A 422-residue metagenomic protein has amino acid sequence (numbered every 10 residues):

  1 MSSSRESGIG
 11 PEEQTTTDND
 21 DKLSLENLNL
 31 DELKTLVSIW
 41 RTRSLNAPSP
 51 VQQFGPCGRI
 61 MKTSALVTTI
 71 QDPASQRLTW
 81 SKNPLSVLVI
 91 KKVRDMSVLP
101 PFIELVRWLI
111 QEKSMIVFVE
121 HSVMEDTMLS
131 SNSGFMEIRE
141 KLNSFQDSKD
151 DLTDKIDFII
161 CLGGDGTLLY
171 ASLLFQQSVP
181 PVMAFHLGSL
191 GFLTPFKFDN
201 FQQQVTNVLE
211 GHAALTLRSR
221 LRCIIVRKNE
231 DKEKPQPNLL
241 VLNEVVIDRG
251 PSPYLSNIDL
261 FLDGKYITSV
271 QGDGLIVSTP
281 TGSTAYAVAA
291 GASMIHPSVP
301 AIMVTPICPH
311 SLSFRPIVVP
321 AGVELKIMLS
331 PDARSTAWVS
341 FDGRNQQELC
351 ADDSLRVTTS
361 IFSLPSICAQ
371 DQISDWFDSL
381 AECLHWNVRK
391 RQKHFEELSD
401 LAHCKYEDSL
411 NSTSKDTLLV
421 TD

Functional and structural regions predicted by a protein language model:
M1-F158, D199-L242, I247-P253, F261-S269 (+3 more regions): N-terminal low-complexity/intrinsically disordered extensions
V89, C161, V277: Redox-cofactor binding/interface segments in oxidoreductases and associated redox assembly factors
V93-R94, D165-T167, L190, T281-S283: Short glycine-rich anion-binding loops that position phosphate/pyrophosphate groups of nucleotides and phosphorylated
V98-L99, G166-S172, S283-A289: Short glycine/serine/threonine-rich phosphate/pyrophosphate-binding segments that cradle anionic phosphate groups
D150-I160, L168-Y170, Q177-F185: Glycine- and small hydrophobic-enriched segments that form the cores of compact globular domains
F175-K197: Short, acidic/small-residue loops that bind anionic groups at enzyme active sites
E244, D248, L255, G274 (+1 more regions): Catalytic-core "active-site belt" of small-molecule-metabolizing enzymes, emphasizing His/Asp/Glu-rich regions
K265-S313: Gly/Ser/Thr-rich active-site loops/lids in small-molecule metabolic enzymes that frequently grip phosphoryl groups
